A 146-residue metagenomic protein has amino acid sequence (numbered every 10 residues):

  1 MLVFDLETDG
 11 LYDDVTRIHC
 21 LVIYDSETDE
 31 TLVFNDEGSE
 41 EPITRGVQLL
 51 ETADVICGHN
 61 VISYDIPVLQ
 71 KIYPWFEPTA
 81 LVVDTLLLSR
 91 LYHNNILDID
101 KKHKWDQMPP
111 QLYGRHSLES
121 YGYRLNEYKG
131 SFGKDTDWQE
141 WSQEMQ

Functional and structural regions predicted by a protein language model:
M1-C20: Entry/capping segment at the start of metal-dependent catalytic domains with acidic active-site entry clusters
Y12, I23, D29-I43, D54-Q146: Active-site-proximal helix-loop-helix substrate-binding element of RNase H-like nuclease domains
L50-E51: A short, aliphatic-rich alpha-helical micro-motif
